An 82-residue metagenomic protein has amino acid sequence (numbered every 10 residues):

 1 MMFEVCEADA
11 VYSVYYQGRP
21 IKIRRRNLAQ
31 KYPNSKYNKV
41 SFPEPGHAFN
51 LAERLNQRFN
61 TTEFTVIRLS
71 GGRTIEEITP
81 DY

Functional and structural regions predicted by a protein language model:
M2-V5, R19, P43-G46, G71-R73 (+1 more regions): Intrinsically disordered, low-complexity regulatory segments in tyrosine-phosphorylation signaling proteins
M2-Y37, T61-G71: Short aromatic-glycine-(Arg/Gly/Cys) micro-motifs in beta-strand/loop hairpins
Y37-R54: Amphipathic, hydrophobic secondary-structure cores in small proteins
F49-Y82: Short, mixed-charge low-complexity intrinsically disordered segments
